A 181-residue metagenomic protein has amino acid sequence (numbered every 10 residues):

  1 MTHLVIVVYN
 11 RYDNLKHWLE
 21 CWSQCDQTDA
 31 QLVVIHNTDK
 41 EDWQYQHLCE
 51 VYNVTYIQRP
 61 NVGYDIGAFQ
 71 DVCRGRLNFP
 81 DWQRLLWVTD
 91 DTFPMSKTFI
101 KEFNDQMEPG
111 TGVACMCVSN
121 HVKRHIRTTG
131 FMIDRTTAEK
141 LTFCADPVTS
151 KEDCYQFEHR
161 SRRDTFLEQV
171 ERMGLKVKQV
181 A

Functional and structural regions predicted by a protein language model:
T2-Y12: A conserved hydrophobic helix/loop-capping motif in glycosyltransferases and polysaccharide synthases
R11-C25: Short, well-formed alpha-helical segments that are part of the catalytic scaffolds of diverse glycosyltransferases
W22, V72, F99-M107, V170: A short, amphipathic alpha-helix embedded in the catalytic core of nucleotide-handling enzymes
D29-K40, I57-R59: Short beta-strand/loop segment that forms part of the nucleotide-sugar
E41-D81: Active-site-proximal specificity loops/subdomain of glycosyltransferases
W82-F93: Short beta-strand-to-loop acidic/aromatic patch adjacent to the donor-nucleotide binding site
M95-V122: Conserved donor-nucleotide/metal-binding helix-loop-beta segment in metal-dependent transferases, i.e., the alpha-helix
C117, V122-A181: Catalytic core and acceptor-binding pocket of nucleotide-sugar-dependent glycosyltransferases
